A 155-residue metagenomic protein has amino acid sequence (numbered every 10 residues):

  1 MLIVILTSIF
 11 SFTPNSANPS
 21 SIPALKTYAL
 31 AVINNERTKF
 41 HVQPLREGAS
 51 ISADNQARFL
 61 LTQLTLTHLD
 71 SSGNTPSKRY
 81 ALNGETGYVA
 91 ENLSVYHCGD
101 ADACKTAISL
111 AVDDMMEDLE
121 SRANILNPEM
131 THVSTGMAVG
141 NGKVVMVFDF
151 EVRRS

Functional and structural regions predicted by a protein language model:
M1-S11: Hydrophobic membrane-insertion alpha-helices, especially the h-region of bacterial N-terminal signal peptides
I9-A24: Sec-dependent signal peptide cleavage junction
I9-S11, K39, D149: Intrinsic disorder/low-structure terminal segments
T13-N15, A31, Q43, T62 (+5 more regions): Generic signature of intrinsically disordered, low-complexity segments enriched in small/polar residues
A17-S20, T62, Y96, T106-A107: A short, structure-level motif marking secondary-structure boundaries and short turns
S20-A81, P128, V133: Short, well-ordered surface patches within globular domains
T75-R154: A well-ordered secondary-structure block
